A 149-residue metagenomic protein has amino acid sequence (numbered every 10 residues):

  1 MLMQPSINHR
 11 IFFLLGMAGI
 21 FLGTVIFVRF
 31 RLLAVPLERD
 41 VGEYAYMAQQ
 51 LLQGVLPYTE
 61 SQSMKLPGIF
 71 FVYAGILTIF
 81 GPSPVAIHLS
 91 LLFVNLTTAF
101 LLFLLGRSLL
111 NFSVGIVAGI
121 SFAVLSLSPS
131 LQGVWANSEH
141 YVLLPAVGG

Functional and structural regions predicted by a protein language model:
M1-F27, R107: Start-transfer (signal-anchor) and selected internal transmembrane alpha helices of multi-pass inner/ER membrane
L14-A18, F71, L89, I116-I120: Hydrophobic alpha-helical transmembrane segments
L32-M47, P57-G75, P82-V85: Extracytoplasmic catalytic/substrate-binding loops of multi-pass membrane glycan-assembly enzymes
Q50, A74, T78, R107-S108: Transmembrane helix-loop junction
P67, F71, G81-F100, Q132: Loop-to-helix entry region of an early transmembrane alpha helix in multi-pass inner-membrane enzymes
L89-L110, V117, V124, G148: Transmembrane-helix motifs of polytopic, lipid-linked glycan transferases
Q132-Y141: Short acidic/glycine- and proline-prone juxtamembrane loop motifs at membrane-interface regions of multi-pass membrane
Y141-G149: Specific aromatic-rich, kink-prone transmembrane helix
